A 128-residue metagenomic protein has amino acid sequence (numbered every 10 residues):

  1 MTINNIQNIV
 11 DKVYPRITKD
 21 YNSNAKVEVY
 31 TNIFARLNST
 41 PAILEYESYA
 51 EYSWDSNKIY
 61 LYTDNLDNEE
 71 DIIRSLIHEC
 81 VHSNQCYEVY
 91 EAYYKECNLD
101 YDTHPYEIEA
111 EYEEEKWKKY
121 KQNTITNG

Functional and structural regions predicted by a protein language model:
M1-N4, Y60, Q85: N-terminal low-structure segments adjacent to metalloprotease catalytic domains across cellular compartments
T2-K26: Zn2+-dependent metallopeptidase catalytic core
D11, K26-N38: Active-site hotspot residues in diverse enzymes, especially metal/ion-binding acidic/histidine motifs
D20, N24, Y90-E91, T124: Short, polar/charged, Gly/Pro-enriched helix-capping and turn/loop motifs at alpha-helix termini and inter-helix linkers
R36-E70: Active-site scaffold of zinc-dependent metalloenzymes
E70-R74, C86-E114: Post-HEXXH active-site segment of zinc metalloproteases
I77-Q85: Short active-site segment of divalent metal-dependent hydrolases/proteases that encodes the spacing between
K116-G128: Long, well-structured alpha-helical subdomains associated with metal-dependent extracellular/ecto-lumenal hydrolases
